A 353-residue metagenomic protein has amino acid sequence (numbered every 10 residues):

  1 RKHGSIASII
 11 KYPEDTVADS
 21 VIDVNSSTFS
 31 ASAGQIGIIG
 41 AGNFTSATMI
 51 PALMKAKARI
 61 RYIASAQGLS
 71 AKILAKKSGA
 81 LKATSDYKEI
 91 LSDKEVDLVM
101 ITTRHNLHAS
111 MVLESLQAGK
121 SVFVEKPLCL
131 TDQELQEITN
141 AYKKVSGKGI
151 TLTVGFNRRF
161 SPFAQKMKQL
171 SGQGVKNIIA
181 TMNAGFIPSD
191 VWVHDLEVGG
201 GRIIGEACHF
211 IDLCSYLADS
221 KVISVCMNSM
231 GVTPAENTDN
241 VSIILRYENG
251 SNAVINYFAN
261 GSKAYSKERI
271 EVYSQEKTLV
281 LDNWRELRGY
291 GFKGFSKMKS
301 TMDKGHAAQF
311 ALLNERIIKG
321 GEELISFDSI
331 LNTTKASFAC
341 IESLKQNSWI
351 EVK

Functional and structural regions predicted by a protein language model:
K2-D23, N177, G205, I211-E286 (+2 more regions): Contiguous beta-strand/loop segments that form the cofactor/metal-binding neighborhood of enzyme cores
A18-S78, L98: N-terminal Rossmann-like dinucleotide-binding module
R59-Y62, K297-M298, R316-T333: Glycine- and charged-residue-rich phosphate/anionic-cofactor binding loop of Rossmann-like
I73-L81, I138-V145: Short, conserved SAM-binding/catalytic segment of Class I S-adenosyl-L-methionine-dependent methyltransferases
K82-D86: Short acidic-hydrophobic, aromatic-tinged amphipathic segments that line or gate anion-handling sites
E89-S110, F123: Rossmann-like NAD(P)-binding element
A109-F156: Beta-strand-loop-alpha-helix segment that lines the small-molecule cofactor/substrate pocket of alpha/beta enzymes
G149-T151, R158-P234, N347: Predominantly a Rossmann-like dinucleotide-binding segment in NAD(P)-dependent oxidoreductases
